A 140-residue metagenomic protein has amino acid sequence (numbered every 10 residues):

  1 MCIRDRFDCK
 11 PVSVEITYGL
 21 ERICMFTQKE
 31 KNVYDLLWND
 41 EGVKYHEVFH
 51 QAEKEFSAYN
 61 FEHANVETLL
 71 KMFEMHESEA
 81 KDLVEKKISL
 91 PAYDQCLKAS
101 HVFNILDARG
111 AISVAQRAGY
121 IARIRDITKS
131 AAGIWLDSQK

Functional and structural regions predicted by a protein language model:
R4-L136: Structured aminoacyl-transfer and RNA-binding surfaces used for tRNA recognition/handling in the translation apparatus
